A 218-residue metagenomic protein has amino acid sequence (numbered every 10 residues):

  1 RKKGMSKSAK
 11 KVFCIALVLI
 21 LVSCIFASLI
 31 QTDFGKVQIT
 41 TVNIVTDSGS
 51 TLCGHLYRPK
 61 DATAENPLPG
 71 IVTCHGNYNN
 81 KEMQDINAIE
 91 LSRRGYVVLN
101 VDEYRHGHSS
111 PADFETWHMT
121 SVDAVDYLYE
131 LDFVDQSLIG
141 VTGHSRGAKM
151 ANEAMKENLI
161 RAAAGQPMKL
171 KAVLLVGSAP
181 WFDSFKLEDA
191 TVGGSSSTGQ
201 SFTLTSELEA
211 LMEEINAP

Functional and structural regions predicted by a protein language model:
K2-V18: N-terminal Sec-pathway targeting helices
A27-N66: N-terminal cap/lid segment of alpha/beta-hydrolase-fold proteins
E65-G76: Short beta-strand element of the alpha/beta-hydrolase
N77-I89, E103: The serine-hydrolase catalytic nucleophile loop
M83, A112-D132, E153: Alpha/beta-hydrolase active-site loop
L91-H108: Conserved alpha/beta-hydrolase
D126-E214: Primarily recognizes the serine-hydrolase "nucleophile elbow" in alpha/beta-hydrolase and SGNH/GDSL folds
P218: Short beta-strand/loop motif that positions the catalytic acidic residue of the alpha/beta-hydrolase fold
